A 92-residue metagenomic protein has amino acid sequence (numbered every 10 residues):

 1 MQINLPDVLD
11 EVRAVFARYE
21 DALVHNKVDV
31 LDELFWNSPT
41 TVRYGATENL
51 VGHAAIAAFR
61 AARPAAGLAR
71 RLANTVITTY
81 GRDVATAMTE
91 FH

Functional and structural regions predicted by a protein language model:
M1-L34: Short, low-complexity N-terminal intrinsically disordered segments enriched in polar/charged residues
D10, F16, T40, A57-R60: Short alpha-helical segments used as structural interaction elements across diverse proteins
E11, G52-H53: Secondary-structure junction/capping motif
V42-E48, A54-H92: Surface-exposed, charged secondary-structure patches
